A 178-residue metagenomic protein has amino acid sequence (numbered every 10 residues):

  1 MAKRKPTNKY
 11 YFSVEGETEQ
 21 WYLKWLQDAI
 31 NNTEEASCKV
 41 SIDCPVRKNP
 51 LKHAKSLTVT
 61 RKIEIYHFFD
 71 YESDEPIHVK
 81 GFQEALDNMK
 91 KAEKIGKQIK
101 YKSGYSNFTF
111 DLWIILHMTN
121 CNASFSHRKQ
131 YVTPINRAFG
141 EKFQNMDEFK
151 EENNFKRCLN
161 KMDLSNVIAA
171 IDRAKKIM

Functional and structural regions predicted by a protein language model:
M1-T7, Q20-I42, L51-E64, Y71-M178: C-terminal accessory helical subdomains adjacent to catalytic cores in phosphodiester- and nucleotide-handling enzymes
S13, H67-D70: Conserved beta-strand segments of the P-loop GTPase G domain that flank and frequently precede/overlap
K48: Trp/Tyr-centric glycan-recognition "aromatic platform" motifs on solvent-exposed beta-strand/loop surfaces
